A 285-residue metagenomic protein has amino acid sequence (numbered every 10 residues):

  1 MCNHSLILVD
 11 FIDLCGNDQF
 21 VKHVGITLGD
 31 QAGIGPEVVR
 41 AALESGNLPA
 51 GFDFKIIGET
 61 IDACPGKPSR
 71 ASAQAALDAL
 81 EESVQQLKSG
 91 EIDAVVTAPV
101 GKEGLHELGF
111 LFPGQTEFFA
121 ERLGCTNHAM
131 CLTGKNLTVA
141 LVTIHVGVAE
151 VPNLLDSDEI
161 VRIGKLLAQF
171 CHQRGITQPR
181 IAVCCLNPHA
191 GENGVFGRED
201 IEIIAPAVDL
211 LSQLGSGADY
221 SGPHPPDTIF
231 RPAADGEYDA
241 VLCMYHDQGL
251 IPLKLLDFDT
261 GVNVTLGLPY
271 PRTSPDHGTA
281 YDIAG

Functional and structural regions predicted by a protein language model:
C2, L6, F11-E117, D156-M244 (+2 more regions): Contiguous, glycine/small-aliphatic-enriched amphipathic segments in soluble metabolic enzymes
P113-V139: A phosphate-binding glycine/aspartate-rich beta-alpha loop in the early core of alpha/beta enzymes
G124, H145, I251: Central beta-strand plus flanking loop segment that forms part of the substrate or channel wall within the catalytic
T126-H128, G134-L137, P269-Y281: Short, flexible loop segments at boundaries between secondary-structure elements
L132-R162: Ligand-binding beta-strand-loop-alpha-helix segment within the catalytic cores of soluble metabolic enzymes
I283-G285: Leloir-type glycosyltransferase catalytic cores
